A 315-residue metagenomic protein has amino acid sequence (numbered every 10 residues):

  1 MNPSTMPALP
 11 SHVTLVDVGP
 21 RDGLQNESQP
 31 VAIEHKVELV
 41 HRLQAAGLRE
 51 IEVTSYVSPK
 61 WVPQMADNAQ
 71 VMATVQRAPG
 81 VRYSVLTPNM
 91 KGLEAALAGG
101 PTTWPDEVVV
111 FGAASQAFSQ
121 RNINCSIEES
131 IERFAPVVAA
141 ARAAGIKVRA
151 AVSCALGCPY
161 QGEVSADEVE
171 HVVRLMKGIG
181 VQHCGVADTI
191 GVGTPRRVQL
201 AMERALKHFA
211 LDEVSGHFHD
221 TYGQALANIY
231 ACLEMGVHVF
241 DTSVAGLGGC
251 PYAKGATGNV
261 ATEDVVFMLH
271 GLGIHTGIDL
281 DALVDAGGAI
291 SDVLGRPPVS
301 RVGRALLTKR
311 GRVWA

Functional and structural regions predicted by a protein language model:
M1-A315: Catalytic cores and adjacent flexible loops of soluble metabolic enzymes that perform enolate/carbanion chemistry on
